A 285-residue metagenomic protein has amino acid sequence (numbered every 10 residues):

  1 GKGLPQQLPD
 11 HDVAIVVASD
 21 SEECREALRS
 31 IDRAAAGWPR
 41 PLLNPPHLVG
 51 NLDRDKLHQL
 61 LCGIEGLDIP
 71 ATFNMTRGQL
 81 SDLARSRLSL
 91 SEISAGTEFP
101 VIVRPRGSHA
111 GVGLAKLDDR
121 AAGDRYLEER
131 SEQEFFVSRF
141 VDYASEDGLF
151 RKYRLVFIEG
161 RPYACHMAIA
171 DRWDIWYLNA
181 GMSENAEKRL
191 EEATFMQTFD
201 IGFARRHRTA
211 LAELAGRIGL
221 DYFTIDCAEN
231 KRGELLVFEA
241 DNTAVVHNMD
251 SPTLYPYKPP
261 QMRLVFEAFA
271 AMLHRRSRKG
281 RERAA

Functional and structural regions predicted by a protein language model:
G1-P41, L48-L52, L80-D82: ATP-binding N-terminal substructure of ATP-dependent carboxylate-amine bond-forming enzymes
K2, F140-A144, C227-A228: Short, solvent-exposed loop/turn elements at beta->coil junctions and helix N-caps that rim active or binding pockets
H11, A36-P39, P46-R151, M182 (+2 more regions): Active-site nucleotide/adenylate-binding loops and adjacent lid/helix of ATP-dependent enzymes
S19-E22, R106-S108, T243: Short glycine-rich anion-binding loops that position phosphate/pyrophosphate groups of nucleotides and phosphorylated
V101, Y163-A164, F223, L236-E239: Protein kinase-like catalytic core scaffold
S108, G160, N230-G233: Short strand-connecting beta-turns/loops that link adjacent beta-strands
L114-A210, L214: Phosphate-binding site of ATP-dependent enzymes
G216-L220, E229-A285: C-terminal active-site "lid" helix and adjoining low-complexity regulatory extension at the edge of ATP-using catalytic
